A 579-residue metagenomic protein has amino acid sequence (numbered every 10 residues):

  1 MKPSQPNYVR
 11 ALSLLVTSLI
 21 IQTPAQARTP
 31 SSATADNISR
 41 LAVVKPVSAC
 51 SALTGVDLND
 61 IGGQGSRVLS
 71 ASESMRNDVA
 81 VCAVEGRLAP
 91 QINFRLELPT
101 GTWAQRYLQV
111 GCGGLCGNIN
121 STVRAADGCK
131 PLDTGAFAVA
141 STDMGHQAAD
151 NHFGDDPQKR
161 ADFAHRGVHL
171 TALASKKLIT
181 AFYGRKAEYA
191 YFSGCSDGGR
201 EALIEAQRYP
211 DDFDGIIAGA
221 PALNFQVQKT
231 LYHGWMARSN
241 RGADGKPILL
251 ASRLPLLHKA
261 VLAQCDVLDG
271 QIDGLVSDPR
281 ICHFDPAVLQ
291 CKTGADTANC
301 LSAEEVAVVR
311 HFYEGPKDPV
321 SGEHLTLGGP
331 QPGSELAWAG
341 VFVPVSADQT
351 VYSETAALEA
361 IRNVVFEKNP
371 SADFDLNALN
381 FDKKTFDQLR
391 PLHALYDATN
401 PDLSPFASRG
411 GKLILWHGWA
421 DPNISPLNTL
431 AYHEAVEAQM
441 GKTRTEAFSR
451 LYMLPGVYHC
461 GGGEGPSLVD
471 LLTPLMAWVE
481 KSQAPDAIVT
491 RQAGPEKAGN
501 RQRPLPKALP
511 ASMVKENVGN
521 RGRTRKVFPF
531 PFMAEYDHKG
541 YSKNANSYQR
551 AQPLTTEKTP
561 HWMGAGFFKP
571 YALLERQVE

Functional and structural regions predicted by a protein language model:
A11-Q22: Bacterial N-terminal signal peptides
R28-R106, V110, N118-N120, R124-D127 (+5 more regions): Catalytic-loop region of hydrolases
G113-A187, T230-L231, R238, A372-L395 (+1 more regions): Cap/lid segment of the alpha/beta-hydrolase catalytic domain
R185-S196: Alpha/beta-hydrolase fold nucleophile elbow
G194-I204: Glycine-rich nucleophile elbow surrounding the catalytic serine of serine-hydrolase chemistry
I204-A206, D211-K317, M453, S467: A catalytic-pocket lid/entrance helix-loop region that shapes and gates access to the active site across common
L415-H417: Short beta-strand/loop motif that positions the catalytic acidic residue of the alpha/beta-hydrolase fold
F448-G462, A493-E496: Histidine-bearing beta->alpha loop at or near hydrolase active sites
